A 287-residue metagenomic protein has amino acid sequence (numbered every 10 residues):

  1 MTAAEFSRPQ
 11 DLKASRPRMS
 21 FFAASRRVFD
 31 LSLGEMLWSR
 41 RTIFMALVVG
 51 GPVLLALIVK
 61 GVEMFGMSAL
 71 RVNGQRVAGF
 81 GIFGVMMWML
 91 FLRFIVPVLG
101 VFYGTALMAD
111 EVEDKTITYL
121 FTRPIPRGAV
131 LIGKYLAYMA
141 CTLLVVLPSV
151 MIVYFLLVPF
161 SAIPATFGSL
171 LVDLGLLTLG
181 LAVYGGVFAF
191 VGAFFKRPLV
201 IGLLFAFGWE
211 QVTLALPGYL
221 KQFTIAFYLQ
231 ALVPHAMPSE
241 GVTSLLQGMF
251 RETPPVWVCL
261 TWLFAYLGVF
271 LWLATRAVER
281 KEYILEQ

Functional and structural regions predicted by a protein language model:
A3, V59-F83, F194, L199 (+1 more regions): Terminal transmembrane helical anchor/hairpin motif
A3-R27: Short, membrane-interfacial amphipathic segments enriched in basic
R16-P17, V53-A106, L131-F195, L199 (+2 more regions): Secretory targeting signals
F22, R26-L37, G168, V172 (+2 more regions): Membrane-interacting alpha-helical segments
F29, A106-M139, V278: Helix-loop-helix units of permease transmembrane domains in multi-pass membrane transporters, especially ABC
L33-V48: Membrane-interface helix starts
G100-G104, I117, I152, Y184-V187 (+4 more regions): Hydrophobic/aromatic residues in alpha-helical transmembrane segments
R280-Q287: Short cytosolic juxtamembrane segments of multi-pass membrane proteins
